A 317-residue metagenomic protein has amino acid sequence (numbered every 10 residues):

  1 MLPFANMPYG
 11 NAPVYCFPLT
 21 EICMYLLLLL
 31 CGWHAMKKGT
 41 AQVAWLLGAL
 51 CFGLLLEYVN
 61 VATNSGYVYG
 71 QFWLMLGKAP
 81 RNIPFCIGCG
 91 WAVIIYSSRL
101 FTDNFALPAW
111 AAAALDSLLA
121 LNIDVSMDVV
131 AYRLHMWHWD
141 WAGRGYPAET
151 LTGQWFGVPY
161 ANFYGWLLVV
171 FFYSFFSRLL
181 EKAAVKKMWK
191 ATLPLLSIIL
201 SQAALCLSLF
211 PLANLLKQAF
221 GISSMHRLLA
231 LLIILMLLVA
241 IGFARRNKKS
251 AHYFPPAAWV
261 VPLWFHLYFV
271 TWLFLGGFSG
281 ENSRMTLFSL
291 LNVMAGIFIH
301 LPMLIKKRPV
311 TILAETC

Functional and structural regions predicted by a protein language model:
M1-C317: Aromatic-rich, lipid-facing transmembrane alpha helices and their immediate juxtamembrane interface loops in integral
